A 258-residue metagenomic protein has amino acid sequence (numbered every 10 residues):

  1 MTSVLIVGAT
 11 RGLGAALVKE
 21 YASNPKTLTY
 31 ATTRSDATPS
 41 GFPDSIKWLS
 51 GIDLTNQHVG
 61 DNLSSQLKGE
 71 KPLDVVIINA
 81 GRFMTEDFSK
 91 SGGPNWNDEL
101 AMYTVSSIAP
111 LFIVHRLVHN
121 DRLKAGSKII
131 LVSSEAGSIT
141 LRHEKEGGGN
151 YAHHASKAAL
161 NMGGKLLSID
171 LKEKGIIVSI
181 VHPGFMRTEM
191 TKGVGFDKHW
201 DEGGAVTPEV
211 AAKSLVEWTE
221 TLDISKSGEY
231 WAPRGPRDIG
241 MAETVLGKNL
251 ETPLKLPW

Functional and structural regions predicted by a protein language model:
I6-V7, I78-N79, K128-S134, I177-H182: Structural signature of the Rossmann-like NAD(P)-dependent dehydrogenase/reductase core
V7-S23: N-terminal Rossmann NAD(P)H-binding glycine-rich loop of SDR-like oxidoreductase domains
A22-S40: Conserved glycine-rich Rossmann-like NAD(P)H-binding loop of the short-chain dehydrogenase/reductase
P43-H58: Rossmann-fold cofactor-recognition segment
Q66-I78, M84, N95: A glycine-rich helix->loop->beta "capping" turn within Rossmann-like NAD(P)(H)-dependent oxidoreductase domains
R82-T85, S89-L111, A125-E173, F185: Catalytic loop of short-chain dehydrogenase/reductase
I180, G195-W258: C-terminal helical subdomain
P183-K192: Short, flexible catalytic-loop segment of classical short-chain dehydrogenase/reductase
